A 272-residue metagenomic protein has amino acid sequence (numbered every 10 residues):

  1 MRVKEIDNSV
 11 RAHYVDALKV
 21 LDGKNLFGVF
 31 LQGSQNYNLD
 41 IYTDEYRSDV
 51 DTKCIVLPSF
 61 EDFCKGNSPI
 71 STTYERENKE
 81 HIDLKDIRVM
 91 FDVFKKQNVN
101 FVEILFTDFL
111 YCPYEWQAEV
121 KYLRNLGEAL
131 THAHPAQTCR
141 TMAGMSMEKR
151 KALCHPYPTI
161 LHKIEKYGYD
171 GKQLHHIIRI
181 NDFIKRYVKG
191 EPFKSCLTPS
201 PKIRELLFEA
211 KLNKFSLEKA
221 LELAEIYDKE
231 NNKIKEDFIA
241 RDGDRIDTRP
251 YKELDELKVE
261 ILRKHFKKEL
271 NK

Functional and structural regions predicted by a protein language model:
R2, H162-K163, D237: Glycine- and acidic
R2-D16: N-terminal, Lys/Arg-enriched amphipathic/low-complexity engagement segments that precede the first folded domain
I6-V10, Q137-E148, A152-L153, V188-K272: Structured mid-to-C-terminal alpha-helical surface segments
H13-L18, D22-K24, G28-L31, E77 (+2 more regions): Conserved NTP-donor binding/palm subdomain of two-metal-ion nucleotidyltransferases/polymerases, i.e., the charged
D16-N67: Active-site nucleotide-donor binding segment shared across nucleotidyl transfer reactions
N36-S48, A118-R124, L130-A133, L212-K219 (+1 more regions): Intrinsically disordered, low-complexity coil segments
P69-S71: PAPS-dependent sulfotransferase catalytic core
T73-V188, S195-F208: Conserved NTP/Mg2+-binding pocket subregion across the NTase superfamily
